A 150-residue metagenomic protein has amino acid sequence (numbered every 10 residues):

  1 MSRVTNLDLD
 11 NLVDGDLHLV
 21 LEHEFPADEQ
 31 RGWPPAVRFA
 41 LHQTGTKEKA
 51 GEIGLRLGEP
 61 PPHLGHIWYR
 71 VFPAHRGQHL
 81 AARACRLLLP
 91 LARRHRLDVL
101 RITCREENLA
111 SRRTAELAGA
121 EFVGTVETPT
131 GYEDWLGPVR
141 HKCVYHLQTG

Functional and structural regions predicted by a protein language model:
M1-A27, W33-G150: Acyl-donor (CoA/ACP) binding surface of acyl/acetyltransferases
